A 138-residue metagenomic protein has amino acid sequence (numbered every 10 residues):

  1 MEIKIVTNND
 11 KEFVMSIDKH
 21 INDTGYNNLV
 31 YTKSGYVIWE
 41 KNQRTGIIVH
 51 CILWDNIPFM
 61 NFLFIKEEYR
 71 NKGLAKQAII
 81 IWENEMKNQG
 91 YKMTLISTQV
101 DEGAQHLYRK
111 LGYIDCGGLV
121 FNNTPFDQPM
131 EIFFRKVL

Functional and structural regions predicted by a protein language model:
M1-N9, K136-L138: Conserved N-terminal entry element of GNAT/NAT acetyltransferase domains
I5-F62, K66, I79, F121: Acetyl-CoA-dependent GNAT
W39-K41, R135-L138: Active-site beta-strand termini and strand-to-loop segments that position acidic
M60, W82-M86, A104: Short hydrophobic clusters on alpha-helical segments that form packing/core surfaces in small helical domains
I65, N71-N84, K110: Conserved acetyl-CoA-binding loop-helix of GNAT-fold acetyltransferases
A75, I79, D101-A104, F121-D127: Short glycine/proline-centered loop/turn elements that form peptide/ligand docking sites
M86-T98: Conserved GNAT acetyl-CoA-binding A-motif
L95-S97, I114-E131: Conserved catalytic-core motifs of GNAT/GCN5-like acyltransferases
